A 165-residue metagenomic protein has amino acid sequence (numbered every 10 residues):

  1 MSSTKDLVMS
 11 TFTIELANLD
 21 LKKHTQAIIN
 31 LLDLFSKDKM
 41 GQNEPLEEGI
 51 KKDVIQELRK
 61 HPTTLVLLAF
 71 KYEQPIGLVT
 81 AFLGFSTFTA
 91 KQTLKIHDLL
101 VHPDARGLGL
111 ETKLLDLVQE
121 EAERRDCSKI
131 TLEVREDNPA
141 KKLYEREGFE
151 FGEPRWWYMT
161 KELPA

Functional and structural regions predicted by a protein language model:
M1-Q26, N30, A165: Conserved N-terminal entry element of GNAT/NAT acetyltransferase domains
E15, K22, I29, D33-Q56: Conserved GNAT-fold acetyl-CoA-binding loop/helix
V66-L68, Q74-L83, K95, L100: Conserved beta-strand in the GNAT
S86-Q92: A short, polar/charged loop-to-alpha-helix boundary motif
V101, G107-E120, R146: Conserved acetyl-CoA-binding loop-helix of GNAT-fold acetyltransferases
E111, L115, D137-A140, W157-E162: Short glycine/proline-centered loop/turn elements that form peptide/ligand docking sites
L115, A122-E133: Conserved GNAT acetyl-CoA-binding A-motif
T131-R135, E145-R146, E150-P164: Conserved catalytic-core motifs of GNAT/GCN5-like acyltransferases
